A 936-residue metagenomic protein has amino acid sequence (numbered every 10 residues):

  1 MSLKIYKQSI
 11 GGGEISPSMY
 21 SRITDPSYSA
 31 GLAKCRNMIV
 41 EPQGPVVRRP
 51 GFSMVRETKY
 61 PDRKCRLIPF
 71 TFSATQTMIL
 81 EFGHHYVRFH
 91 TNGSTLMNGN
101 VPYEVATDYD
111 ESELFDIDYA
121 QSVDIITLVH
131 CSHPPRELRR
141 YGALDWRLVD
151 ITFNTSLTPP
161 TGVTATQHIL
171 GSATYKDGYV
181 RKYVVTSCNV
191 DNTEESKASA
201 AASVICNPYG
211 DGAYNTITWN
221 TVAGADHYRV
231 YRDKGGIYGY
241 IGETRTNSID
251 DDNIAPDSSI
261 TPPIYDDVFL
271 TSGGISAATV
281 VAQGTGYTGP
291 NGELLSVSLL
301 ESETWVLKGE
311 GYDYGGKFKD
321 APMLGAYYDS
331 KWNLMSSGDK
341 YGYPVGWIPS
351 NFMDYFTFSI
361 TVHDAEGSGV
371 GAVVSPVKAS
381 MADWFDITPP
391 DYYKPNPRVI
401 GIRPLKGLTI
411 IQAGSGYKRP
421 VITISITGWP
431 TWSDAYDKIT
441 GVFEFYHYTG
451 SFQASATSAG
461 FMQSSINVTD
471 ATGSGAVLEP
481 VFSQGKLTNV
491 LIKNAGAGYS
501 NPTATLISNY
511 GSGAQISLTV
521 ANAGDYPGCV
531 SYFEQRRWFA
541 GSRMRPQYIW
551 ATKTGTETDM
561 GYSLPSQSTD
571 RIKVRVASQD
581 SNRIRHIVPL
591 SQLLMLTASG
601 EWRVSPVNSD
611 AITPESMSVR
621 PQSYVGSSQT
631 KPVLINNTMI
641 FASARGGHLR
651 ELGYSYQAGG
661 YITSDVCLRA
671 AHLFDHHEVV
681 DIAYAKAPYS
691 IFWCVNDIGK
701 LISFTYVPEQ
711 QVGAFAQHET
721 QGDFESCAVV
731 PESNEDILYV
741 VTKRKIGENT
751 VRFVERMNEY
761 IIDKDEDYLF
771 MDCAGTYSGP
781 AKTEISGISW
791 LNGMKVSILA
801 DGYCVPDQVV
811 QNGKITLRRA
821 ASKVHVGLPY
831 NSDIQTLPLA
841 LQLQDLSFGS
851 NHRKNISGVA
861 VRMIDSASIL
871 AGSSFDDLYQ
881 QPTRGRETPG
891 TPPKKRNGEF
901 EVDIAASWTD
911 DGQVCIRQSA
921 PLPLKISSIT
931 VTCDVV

Functional and structural regions predicted by a protein language model:
M1-N100, E137, Y141-T164, N189-N192 (+6 more regions): N-terminal beta-propeller domains
S112-L157, G235-Y240: Hydrophobic or amphipathic alpha-helical targeting/insertion segments
D116-Y119, V530, R536, M544 (+1 more regions): Beta-sheet-dominated scaffold domains
H168-K176, D211-A225: Conserved aromatic anchor
D177-N192, H227-R229, D251, A255-Y265: Beta-strand-rich modules
V190-Y209: Extracellular fibronectin type III
S258-T261, F269-N522: Conserved, function-critical positions that sit in or immediately flank catalytic and ligand-binding motifs
Y265-D267, Y499-N509, T519-V520, V796 (+3 more regions): Surface-exposed interaction regions enriched in Ser/Thr/Asp/Glu that occur as long low-complexity tracts or repetitive
